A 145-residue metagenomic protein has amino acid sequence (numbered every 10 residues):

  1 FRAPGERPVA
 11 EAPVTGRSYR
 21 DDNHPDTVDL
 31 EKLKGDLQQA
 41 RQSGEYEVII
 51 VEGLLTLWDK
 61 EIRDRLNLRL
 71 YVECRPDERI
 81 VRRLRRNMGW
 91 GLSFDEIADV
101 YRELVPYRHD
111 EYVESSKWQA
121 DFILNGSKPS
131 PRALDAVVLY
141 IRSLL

Functional and structural regions predicted by a protein language model:
F1-V51: Conserved nucleotide-sensing/catalytic segment adjacent to the nucleotide-binding pocket in NTP-handling enzymes
R2-E6, W58-D59, R79, A133: Conserved protein kinase catalytic core
L33, L70, A120: Residue-level signal for inorganic ion chemistry
Q39-G44, E61-R65, S115-S116: Conserved catalytic network of the ASCE P-loop NTPase/AAA+ motor domain
G44-Y46, R85-G89, Y107-L145: NTP-dependent small-molecule kinase module
I49-L54, E103-Y107: Short gly/ser/thr-rich secondary-structure transition/capping motifs
V51-W90: ATP-dependent NMP and nucleoside kinases share a basic, alpha-helical "lid"
F94-L104, R132: An accessory alpha-helical subdomain
